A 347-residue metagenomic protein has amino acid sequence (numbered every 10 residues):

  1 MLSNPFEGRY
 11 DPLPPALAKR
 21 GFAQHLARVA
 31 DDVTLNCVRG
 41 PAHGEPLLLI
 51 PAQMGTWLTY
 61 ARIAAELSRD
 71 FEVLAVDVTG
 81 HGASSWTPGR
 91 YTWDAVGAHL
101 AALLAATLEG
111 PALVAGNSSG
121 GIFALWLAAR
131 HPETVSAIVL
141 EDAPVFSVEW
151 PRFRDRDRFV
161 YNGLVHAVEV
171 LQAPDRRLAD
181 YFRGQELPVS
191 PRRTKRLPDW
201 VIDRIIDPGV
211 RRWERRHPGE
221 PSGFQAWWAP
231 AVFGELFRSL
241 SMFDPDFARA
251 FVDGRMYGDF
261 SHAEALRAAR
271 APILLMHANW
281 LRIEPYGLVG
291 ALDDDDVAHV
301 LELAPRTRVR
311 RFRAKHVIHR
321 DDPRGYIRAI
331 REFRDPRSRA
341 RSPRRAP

Functional and structural regions predicted by a protein language model:
M1-L47, R69-F71, A102, L108-G110 (+5 more regions): Alpha/beta-hydrolase fold catalytic core
A30, V38, A75-A115, S119 (+3 more regions): Active-site loop/oxyanion-hole signature of alpha/beta-hydrolase fold enzymes
V33, V38-S85: Conserved HGGG/HGGXW glycine-rich cap/lid loop of the alpha/beta-hydrolase fold
G110-R154: Conserved hydrolase catalytic core segment
V139-L197: Flexible "cap/lid" loop of the alpha/beta hydrolase fold
R192-E264, W280: Hydrophobic, aromatic-rich cap/lid helix
A268-R313: Conserved loop-alpha-helix segment in the C-terminal half of the alpha/beta-hydrolase fold that carries the catalytic
A314-P323: Catalytic histidine-centered segment of alpha/beta-hydrolase-like enzymes
